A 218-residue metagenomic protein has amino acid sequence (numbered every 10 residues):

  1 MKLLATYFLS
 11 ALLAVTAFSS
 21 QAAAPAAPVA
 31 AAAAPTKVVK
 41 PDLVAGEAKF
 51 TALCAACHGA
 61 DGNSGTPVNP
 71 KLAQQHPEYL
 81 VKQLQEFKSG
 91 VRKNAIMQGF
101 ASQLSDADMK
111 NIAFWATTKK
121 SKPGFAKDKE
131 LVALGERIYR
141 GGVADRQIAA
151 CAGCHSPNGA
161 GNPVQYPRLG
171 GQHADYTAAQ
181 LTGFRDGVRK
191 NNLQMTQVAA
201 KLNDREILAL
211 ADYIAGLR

Functional and structural regions predicted by a protein language model:
M1-K37, Q85, A215-R218: N-terminal export/targeting leaders of redox proteins
A23-F50, N63-V68, T118-A144: Electrostatic cytochrome c docking/interface patches
T36, L43, E47, G62-R92 (+4 more regions): Gly/Gly-Pro-rich "capping" loops immediately C-terminal to redox-active cysteine motifs in periplasmic/lumenal
L43-T51, N63, P67, Q75-Y79 (+8 more regions): Short sequence/structural segments immediately N-terminal
F50, F87, W115-A116, F184 (+1 more regions): Conserved hydrophobic/aromatic "anchor" residues that stabilize well-ordered secondary structure elements
C54-A60, I112, I148-N158, L210: The canonical Cys-X-X-Cys-His
S102-G124, L134, D175, V198-R218: C-terminal capping alpha-helices of c-type cytochrome domains
P123, E130-G171: Surface-exposed interaction/gating patches
